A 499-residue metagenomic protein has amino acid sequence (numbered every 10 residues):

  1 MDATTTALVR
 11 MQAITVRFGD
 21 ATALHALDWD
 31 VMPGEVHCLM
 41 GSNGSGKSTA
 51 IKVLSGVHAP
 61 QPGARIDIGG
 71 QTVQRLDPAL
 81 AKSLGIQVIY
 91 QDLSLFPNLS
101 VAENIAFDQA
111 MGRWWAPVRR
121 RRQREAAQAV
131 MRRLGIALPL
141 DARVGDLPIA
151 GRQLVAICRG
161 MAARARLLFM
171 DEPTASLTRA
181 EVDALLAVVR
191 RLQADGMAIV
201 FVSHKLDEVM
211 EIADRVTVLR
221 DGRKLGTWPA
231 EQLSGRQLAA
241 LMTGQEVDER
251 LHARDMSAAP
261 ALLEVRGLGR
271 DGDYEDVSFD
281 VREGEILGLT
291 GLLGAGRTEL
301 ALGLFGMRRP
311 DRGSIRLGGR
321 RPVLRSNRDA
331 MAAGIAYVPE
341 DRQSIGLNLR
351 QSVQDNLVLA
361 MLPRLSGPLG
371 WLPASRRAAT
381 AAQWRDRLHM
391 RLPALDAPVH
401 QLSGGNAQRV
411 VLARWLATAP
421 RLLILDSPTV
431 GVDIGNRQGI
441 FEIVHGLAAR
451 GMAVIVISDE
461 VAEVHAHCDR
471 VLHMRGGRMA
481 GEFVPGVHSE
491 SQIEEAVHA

Functional and structural regions predicted by a protein language model:
D2-A499: Glycine-rich phosphate-binding loops of nucleotide-dependent enzymes
